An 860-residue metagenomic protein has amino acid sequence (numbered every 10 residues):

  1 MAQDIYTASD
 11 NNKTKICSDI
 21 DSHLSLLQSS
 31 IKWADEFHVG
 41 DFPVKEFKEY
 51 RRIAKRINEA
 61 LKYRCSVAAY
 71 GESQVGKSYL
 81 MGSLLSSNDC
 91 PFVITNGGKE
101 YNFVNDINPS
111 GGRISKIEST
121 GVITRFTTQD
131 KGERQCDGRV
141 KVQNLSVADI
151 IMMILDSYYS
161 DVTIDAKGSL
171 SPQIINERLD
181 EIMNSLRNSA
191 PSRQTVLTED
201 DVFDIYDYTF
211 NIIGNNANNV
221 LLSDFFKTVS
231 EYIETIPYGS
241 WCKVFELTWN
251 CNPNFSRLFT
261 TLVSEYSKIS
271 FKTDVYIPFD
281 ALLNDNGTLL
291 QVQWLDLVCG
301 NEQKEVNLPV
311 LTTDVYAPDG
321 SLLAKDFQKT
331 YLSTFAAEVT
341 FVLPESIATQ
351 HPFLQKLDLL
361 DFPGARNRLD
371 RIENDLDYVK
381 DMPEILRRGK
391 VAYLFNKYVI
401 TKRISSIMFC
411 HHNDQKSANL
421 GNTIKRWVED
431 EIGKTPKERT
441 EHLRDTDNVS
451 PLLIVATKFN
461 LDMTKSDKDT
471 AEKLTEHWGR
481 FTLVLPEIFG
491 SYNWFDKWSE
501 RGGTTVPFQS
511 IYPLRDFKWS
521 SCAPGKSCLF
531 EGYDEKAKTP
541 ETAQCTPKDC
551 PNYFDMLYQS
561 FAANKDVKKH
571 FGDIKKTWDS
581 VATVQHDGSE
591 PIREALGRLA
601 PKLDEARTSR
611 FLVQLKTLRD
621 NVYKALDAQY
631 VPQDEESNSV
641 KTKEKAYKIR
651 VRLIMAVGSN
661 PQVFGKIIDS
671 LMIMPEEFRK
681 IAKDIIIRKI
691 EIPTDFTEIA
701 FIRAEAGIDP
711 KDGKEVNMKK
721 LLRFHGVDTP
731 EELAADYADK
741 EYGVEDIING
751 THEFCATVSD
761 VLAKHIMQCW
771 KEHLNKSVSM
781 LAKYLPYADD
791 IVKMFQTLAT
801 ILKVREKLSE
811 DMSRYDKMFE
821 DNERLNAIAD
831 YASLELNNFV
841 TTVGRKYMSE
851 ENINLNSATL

Functional and structural regions predicted by a protein language model:
M1-T124, T128-F409, N413-N419, I424-E429 (+2 more regions): Non-catalytic alpha-helical scaffolds
